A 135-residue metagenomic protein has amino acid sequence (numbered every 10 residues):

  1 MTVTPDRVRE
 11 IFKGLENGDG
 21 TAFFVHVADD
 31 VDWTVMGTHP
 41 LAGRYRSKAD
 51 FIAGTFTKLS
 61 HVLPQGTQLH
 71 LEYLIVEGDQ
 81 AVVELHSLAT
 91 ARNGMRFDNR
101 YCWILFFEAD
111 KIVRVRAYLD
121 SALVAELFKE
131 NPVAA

Functional and structural regions predicted by a protein language model:
M1-H26, K129-A135: Short, low-complexity N-terminal intrinsically disordered segments enriched in polar/charged residues
V3, T57-A135: A beta-strand edge to alpha-helix "cap/lid" segment located at domain peripheries
V8-I11, A22-V27, V31, F51 (+3 more regions): Hydrophobic pocket/interface hotspot
I11-G14, A42, Q65, V115: Short N-terminal micro-motifs specific to bacterial/archaeal maturation and metal-cluster initiation sites
T21, A28-E77: A solvent-exposed, acidic/Ser-Thr-rich amphipathic alpha-helical stretch
